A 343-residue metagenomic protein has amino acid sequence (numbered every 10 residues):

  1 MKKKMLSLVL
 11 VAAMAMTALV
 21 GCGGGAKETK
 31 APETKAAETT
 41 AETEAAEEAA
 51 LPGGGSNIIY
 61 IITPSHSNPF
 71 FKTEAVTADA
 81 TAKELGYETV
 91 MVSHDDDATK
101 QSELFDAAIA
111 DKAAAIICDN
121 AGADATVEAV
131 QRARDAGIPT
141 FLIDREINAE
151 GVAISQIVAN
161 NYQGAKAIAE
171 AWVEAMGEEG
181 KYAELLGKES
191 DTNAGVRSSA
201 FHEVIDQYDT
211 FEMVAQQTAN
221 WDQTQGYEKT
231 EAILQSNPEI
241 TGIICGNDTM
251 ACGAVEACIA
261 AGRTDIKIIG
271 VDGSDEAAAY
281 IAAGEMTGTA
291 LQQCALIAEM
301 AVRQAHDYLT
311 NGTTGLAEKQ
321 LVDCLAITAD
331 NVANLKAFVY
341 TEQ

Functional and structural regions predicted by a protein language model:
M1-I58, K83-E84, Q131-I138, N334 (+1 more regions): Short, low-complexity disordered leader/linker segments with a strong preference for bacterial N-terminal type II
E47-L51, G55, L185, E189-N193 (+2 more regions): Hinge/cleft segment of the Venus flytrap/periplasmic-binding protein
P52-G54, Q101, I157-Y182, G195-V196 (+3 more regions): Hydrophobic alpha-helical segments within soluble ligand-binding/sensing domains
N57-T77, T81-L85, T89-A107, D111-A113 (+5 more regions): Extracytoplasmic "Venus flytrap"
F70-Y87, G164-I168, T192-F211, Q225 (+4 more regions): Short, solvent-exposed amphipathic alpha-helices that sit in or adjacent to ligand/effector-binding or catalytic
M91-S93, N148-V173, E184-K188, Q216 (+1 more regions): Short beta-strand elements at the ligand-binding edges of bilobed clamshell
D106, A115-D135, F201, V214-A215 (+1 more regions): Hydrophobic alpha-helical
D124-Q163, K181, S274-A282, M286-T287 (+2 more regions): Flexible loop/hinge segments that line or gate small-molecule binding clefts
